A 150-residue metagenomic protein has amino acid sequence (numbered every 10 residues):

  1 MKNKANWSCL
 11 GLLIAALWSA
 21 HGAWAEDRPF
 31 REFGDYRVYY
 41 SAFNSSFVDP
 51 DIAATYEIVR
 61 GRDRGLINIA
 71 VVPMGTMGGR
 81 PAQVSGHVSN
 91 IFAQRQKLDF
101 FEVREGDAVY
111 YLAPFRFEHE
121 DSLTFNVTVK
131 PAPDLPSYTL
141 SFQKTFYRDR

Functional and structural regions predicted by a protein language model:
M1-G11: Bacterial N-terminal signal peptides that target proteins for export
C9-A20: Bacterial N-terminal signal peptides
A25-L66, Y147: Beta-strand-rich domain onsets/edges
N68-V72, L112-P114: Short edge beta-strand/loop segments characteristic of extracellular beta-sandwich folds
H87-Q94: Change "in extracellular beta-sheet-rich domains … of secreted and cell-surface proteins" to "in beta-sheet-rich domains
E105-L112: Aromatic sugar-binding surface patches on proteins that engage polysaccharides or sugar-phosphate polymers
L123-K130: Short, aromatic- and glycine-rich surface loops/edge beta-strands on solvent-exposed regions
P131-Y138: Short acidic/polar inter-strand loop motif in beta-rich domains
